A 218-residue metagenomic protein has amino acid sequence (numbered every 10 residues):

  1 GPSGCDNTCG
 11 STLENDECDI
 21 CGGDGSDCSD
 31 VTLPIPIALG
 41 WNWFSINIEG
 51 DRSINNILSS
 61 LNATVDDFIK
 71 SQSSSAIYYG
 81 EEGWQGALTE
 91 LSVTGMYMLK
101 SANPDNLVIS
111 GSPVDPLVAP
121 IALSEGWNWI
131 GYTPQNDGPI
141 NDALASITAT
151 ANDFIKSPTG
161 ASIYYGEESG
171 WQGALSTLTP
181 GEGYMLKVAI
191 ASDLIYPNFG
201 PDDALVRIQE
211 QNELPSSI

Functional and structural regions predicted by a protein language model:
G1-D30: Extracellular calcium-associated, cysteine-rich motifs in secreted modular proteins
D30-I218: N-terminal exported-region signature
